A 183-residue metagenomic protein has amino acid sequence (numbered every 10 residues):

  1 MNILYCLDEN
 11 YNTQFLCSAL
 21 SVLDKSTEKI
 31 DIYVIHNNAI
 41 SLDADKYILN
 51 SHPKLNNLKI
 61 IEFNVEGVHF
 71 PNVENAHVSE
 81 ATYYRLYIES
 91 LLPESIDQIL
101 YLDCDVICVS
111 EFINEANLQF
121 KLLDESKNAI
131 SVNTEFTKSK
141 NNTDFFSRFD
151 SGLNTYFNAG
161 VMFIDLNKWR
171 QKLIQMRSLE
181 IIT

Functional and structural regions predicted by a protein language model:
M1-T183: Glycosyltransferase catalytic domains, chiefly GT-A lineage
